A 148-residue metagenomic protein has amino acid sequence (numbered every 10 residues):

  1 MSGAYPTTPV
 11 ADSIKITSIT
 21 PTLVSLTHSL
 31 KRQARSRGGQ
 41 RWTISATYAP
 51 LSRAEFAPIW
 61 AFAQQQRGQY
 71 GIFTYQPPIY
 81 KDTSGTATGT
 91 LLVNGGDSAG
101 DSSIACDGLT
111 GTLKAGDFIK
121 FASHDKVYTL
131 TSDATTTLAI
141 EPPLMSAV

Functional and structural regions predicted by a protein language model:
M1-V148: Extracellular/virion structural assembly segments
